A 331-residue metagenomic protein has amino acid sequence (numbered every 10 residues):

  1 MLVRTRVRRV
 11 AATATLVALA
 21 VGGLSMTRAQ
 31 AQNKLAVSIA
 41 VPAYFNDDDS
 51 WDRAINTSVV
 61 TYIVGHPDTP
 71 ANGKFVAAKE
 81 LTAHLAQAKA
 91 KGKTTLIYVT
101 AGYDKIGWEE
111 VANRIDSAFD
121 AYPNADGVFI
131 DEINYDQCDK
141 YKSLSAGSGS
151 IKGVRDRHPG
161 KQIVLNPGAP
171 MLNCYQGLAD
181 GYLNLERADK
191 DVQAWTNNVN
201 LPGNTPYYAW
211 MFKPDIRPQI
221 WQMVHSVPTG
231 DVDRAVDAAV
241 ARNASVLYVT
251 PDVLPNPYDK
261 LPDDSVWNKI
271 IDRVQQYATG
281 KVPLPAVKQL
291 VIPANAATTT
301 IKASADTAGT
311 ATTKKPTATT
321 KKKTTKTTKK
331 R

Functional and structural regions predicted by a protein language model:
M1-A31: Secretory targeting and sorting signals
G22-K34, T307-T313, T320, T328: C-terminal region of N-terminal signal peptides and the immediate post-cleavage residues of exported proteins
Q32-A294: Glycan-processing catalytic domains of CAZymes
I97, S304-A308: Fibrous stalk/shaft segments of extracellular and virion attachment machinery
N295-A296, D306: N-terminal propeptides/leader regions of secreted preproproteins that are proteolytically removed before maturation
